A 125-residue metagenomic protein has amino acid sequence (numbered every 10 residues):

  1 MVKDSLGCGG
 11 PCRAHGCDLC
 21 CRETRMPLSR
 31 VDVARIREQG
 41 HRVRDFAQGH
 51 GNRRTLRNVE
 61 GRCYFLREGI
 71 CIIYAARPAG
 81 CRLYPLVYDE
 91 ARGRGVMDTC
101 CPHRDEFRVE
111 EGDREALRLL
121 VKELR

Functional and structural regions predicted by a protein language model:
M1-R125: Short loop/turn segments that flank or connect secondary-structure elements
